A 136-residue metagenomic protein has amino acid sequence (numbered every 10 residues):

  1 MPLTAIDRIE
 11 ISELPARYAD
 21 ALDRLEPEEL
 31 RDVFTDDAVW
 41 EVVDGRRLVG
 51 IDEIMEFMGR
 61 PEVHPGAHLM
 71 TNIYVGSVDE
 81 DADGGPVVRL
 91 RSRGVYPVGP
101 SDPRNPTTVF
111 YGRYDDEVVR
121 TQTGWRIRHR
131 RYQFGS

Functional and structural regions predicted by a protein language model:
M1-R24, E28, D32-D36: Short, low-complexity N-terminal intrinsically disordered segments enriched in polar/charged residues
E10, A67, F110: Soluble or luminal CAZymes and related metallo-dependent hydrolases
P15, L69-I73, R113: Short structured motifs
P27-G94: A solvent-exposed, acidic/Ser-Thr-rich amphipathic alpha-helical stretch
R89, Y111-S136: Short beta-strand edge/turn micro-motifs at domain boundaries
G94-P100, R120, F134: Beta-strand elements of well-folded, non-transmembrane domains
P106-T107: Replace "Gram-negative outer membrane beta-barrel proteins" with "bacterial and organellar outer membrane beta-barrel
